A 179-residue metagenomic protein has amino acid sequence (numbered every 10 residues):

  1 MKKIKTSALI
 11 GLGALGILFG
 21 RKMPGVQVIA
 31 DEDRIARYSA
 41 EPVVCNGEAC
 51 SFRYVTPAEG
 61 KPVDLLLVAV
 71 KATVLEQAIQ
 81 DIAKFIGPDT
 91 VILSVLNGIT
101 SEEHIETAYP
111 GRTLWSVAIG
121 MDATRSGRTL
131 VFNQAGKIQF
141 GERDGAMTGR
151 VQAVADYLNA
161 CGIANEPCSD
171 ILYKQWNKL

Functional and structural regions predicted by a protein language model:
M1-C50: NAD(P)+-binding Rossmann beta1-loop-alpha1 motif at the extreme N-terminus of oxidoreductases
I4-T6, D64, G136: Nucleotide donor/acceptor-binding cores
S7, G25-Q27, I92, T113 (+1 more regions): Hydrophobic anchor at the start of a short beta-strand that flanks the dinucleotide cofactor-binding loop
A30, I82, R150: Flavin (primarily FAD) cofactor-binding/catalytic cores of flavoenzymes
A30-E32, T56-A58, L96, V117-I119 (+3 more regions): Residues at the C-termini of beta-strands that transition into short coil/loop
R34-S39, S101-E103, T148: Short, charged/polar "capping" segments at the starts of alpha-helices and the immediately preceding loops
C45-T129: Rossmann-like NAD(P)(H) cofactor-binding subdomain of soluble oxidoreductases
F85, A108-G111, G127-L179: Internal alpha-helical scaffold of NAD(P)-dependent oxidoreductase catalytic cores
